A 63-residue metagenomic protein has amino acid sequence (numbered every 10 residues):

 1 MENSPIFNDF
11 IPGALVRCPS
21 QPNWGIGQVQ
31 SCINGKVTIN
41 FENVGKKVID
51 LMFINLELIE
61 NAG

Functional and structural regions predicted by a protein language model:
M1-L15, N23: Mixed-charge, Lys/Arg-rich low-complexity intrinsically disordered regions
M1-S4, K46-G63: Intrinsically disordered, low-complexity, charged/polar segments
G25-C32: Short beta-strand-centered aromatic/proline hotspots
N34-G35, I54: Beta-strand-connecting loop/turn residues
V37-E42: SH3/SH3-like beta-barrel fold
